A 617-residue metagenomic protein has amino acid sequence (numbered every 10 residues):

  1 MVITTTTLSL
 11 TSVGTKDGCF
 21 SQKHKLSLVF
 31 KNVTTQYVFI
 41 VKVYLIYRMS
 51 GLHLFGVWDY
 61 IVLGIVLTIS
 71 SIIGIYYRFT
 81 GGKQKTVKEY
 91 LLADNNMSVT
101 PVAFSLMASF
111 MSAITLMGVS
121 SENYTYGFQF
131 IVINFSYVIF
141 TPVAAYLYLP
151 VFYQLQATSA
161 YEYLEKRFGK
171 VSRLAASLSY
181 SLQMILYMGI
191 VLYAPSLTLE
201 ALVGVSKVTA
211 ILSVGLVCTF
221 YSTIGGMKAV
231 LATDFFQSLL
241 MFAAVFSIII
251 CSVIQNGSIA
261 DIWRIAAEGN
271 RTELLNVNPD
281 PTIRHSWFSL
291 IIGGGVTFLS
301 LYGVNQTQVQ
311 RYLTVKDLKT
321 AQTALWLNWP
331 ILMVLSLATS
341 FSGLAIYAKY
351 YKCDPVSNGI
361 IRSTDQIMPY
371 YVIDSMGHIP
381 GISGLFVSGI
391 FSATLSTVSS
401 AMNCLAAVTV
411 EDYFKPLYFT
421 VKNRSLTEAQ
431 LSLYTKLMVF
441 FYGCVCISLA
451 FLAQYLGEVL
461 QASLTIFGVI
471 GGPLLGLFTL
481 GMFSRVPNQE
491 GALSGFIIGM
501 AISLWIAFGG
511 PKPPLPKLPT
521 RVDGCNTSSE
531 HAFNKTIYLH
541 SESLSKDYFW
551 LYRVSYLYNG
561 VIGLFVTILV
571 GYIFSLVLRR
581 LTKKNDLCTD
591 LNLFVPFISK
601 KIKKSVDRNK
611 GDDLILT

Functional and structural regions predicted by a protein language model:
M1-T11, C19, N32, V41 (+1 more regions): Intrinsically disordered, low-complexity cytosolic terminal tails
L8-L10, L26-L28, L45: Leucine-biased recognition of intrinsically disordered, low-complexity hydrophobic segments
T15-K16, V29: Long, low-complexity, Lys/Arg-enriched
G18-F20, Q36, K352, G524: The N-terminal extracellular segments of secreted preproproteins, especially immediately downstream of signal
F20, F30, Y37-F39, Y44-Y47: Aromatic (phenylalanine/tyrosine) cluster motif
H24-S27, V38, L239, Q310: Compositionally biased, intrinsically disordered low-complexity segments enriched in polar/proline residues
V43-T617: Membrane-embedded helix-loop-helix hairpins and adjacent transmembrane boundary segments in multi-pass transporters
